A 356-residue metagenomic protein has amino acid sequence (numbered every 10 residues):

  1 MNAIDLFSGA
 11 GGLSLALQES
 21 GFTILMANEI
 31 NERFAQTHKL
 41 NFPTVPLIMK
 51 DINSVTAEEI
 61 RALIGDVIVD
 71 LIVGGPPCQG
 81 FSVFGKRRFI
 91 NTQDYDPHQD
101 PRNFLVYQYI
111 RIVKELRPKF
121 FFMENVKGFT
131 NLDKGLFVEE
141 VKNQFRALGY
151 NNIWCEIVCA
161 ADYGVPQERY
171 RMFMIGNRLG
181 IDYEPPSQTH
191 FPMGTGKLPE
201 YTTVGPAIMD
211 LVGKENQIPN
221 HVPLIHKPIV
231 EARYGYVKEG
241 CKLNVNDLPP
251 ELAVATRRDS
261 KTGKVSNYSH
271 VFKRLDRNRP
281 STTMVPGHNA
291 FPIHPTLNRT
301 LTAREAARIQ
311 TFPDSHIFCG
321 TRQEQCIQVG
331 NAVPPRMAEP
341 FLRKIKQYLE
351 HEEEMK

Functional and structural regions predicted by a protein language model:
M1-A3: Extreme N-terminal starter segment of soluble prokaryotic enzymes
D5-G12, D66-R88, F120-N125, M174-R178 (+3 more regions): Conserved proline-anchored active-site loop of SAM-dependent methyltransferases that bridges a beta-strand
A10-S20: Conserved SAM-binding loop of SAM-dependent methyltransferases across substrates and taxa, primarily the Class I
I24-L25: Short beta-strand element of Class I
N31: Conserved SAM/SAH-binding beta-strand->alpha-helix loop
Q36-I64: S-adenosyl-L-methionine
E59-V67, V83-V265: Class I S-adenosyl-L-methionine
L224-K356: C-terminal target-recognition/interaction regions appended to catalytic cores
